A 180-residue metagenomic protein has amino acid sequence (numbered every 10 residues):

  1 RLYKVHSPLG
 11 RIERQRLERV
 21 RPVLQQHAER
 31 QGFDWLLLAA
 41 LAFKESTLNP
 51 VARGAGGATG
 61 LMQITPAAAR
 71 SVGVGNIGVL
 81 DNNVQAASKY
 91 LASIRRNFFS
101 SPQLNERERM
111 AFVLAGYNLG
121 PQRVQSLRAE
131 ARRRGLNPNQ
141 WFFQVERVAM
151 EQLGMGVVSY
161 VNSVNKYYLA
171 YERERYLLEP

Functional and structural regions predicted by a protein language model:
R1-P180: Catalytic glycan-binding domains that act on GlcNAc-containing polysaccharides
